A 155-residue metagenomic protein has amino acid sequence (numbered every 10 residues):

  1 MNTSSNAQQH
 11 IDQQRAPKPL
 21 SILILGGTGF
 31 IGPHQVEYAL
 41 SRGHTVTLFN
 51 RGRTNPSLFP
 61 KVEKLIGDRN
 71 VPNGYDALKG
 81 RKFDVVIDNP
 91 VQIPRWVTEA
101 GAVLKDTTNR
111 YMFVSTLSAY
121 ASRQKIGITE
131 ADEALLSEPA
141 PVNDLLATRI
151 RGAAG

Functional and structural regions predicted by a protein language model:
M1-A16: N-terminal twin-arginine translocation
Q14-A16, Y38, P56: A generic structural signal for short, solvent-exposed coil/turn residues that cap or connect secondary-structure
S21-R42: N-terminal Rossmann NAD(P)H-binding glycine-rich loop of SDR-like oxidoreductase domains
I22, T28, N55-N109, F113 (+1 more regions): NAD(P)H-binding glycine-rich loop region in Rossmannoid oxidoreductase-like domains and their noncatalytic homologs
T45-V46: Short beta-strand element of Class I
F49-R53: N-terminal Rossmann-fold cofactor-binding loop
E99-G155: Conserved Rossmann-fold NAD(P)-dependent oxidoreductase catalytic core, especially the SDR/UDP-sugar
